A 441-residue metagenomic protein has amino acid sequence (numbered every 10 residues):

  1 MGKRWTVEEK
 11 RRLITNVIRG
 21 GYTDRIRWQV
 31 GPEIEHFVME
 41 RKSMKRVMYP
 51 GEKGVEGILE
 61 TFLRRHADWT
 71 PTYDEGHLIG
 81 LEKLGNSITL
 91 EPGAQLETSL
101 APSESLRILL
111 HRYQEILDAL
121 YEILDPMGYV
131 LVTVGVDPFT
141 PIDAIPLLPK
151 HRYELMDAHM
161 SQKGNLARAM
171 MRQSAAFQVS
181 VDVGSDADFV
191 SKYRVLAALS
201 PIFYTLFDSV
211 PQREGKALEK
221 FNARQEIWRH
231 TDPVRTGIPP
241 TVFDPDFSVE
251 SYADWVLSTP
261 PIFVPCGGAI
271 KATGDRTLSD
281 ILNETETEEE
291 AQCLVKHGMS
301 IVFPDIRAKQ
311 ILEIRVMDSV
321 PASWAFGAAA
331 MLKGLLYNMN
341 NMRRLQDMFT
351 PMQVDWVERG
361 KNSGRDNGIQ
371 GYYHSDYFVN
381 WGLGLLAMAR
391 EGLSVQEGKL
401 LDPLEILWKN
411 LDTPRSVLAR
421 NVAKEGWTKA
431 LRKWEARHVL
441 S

Functional and structural regions predicted by a protein language model:
M1-A167, Q173, W324, A328-Y337 (+6 more regions): Terminal catalytic/cofactor-binding subdomain
E35-F37, Q178-S180, E313-R315: Structured core elements
S43, S185-D186, F203, P321 (+2 more regions): Generic hydrophobic alpha-helical segments
T98, W255, E313-R315: Short, aliphatic-rich beta-strand segments
S103, D125-P126, V130-V132, V136-R307: Loop-rich catalytic cores of soluble enzymes, especially ATP-dependent carboxylate-amine ligases and other
I108, G184, D188-F189, V316-A325: Conserved phosphate-binding loops in nucleotide/dinucleotide-binding enzymes
A272-W356: Long, well-ordered mid-to-C-terminal structural blocks that present hydrophobic/aromatic surfaces
